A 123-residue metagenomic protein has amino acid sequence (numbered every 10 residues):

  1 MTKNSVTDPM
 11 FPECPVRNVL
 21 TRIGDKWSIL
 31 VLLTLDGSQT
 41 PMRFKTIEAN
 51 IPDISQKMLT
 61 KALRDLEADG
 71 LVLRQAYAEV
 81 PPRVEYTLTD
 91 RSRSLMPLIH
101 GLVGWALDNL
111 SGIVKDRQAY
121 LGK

Functional and structural regions predicted by a protein language model:
M1-P12: Recognition helices and adjacent regulatory flanks at domain boundaries
T2, P97-K123: Amphipathic alpha-helical dimerization/coiled-coil segments that flank or bridge DNA-binding/regulatory modules
M10-M58, E85: N-terminal helix-turn-helix DNA-binding core of bacterial DNA-binding proteins
F44-Y77, P81: Canonical helix-turn-helix DNA-binding module
E79-L102: Basic, amphipathic "hinge/linker" alpha-helix immediately C-terminal to the N-terminal HTH DNA-binding motif
